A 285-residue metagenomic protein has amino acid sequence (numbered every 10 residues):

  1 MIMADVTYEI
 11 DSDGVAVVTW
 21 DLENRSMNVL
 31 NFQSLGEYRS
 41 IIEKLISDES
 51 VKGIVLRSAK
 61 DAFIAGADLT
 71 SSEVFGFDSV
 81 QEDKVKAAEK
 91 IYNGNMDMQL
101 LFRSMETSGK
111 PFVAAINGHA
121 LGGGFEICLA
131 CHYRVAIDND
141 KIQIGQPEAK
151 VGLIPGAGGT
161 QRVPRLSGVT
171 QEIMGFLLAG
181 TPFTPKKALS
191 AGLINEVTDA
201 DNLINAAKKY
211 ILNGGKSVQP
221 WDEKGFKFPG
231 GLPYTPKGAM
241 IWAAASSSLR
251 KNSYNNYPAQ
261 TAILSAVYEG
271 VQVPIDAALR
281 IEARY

Functional and structural regions predicted by a protein language model:
M1-R57: Conserved CoA-thioester-binding segment of acyl-CoA-metabolizing enzymes
I2-D21, L129-A130, Q171-Y285: Amphipathic alpha-helical segments at domain termini/boundaries
W20-N24, G76, E148, V267: Short, histidine-centered active-site or binding-site loop motifs used for metal coordination, general acid-base
M27-S34, D83-G94, L203: Residue-level preference for long, well-ordered alpha-helices that form the structural scaffold of enzyme catalytic
S58-L100, A120, K150-G152: Glycine- (often His-adjacent) and acidic-residue-rich active-site loop that binds/positions the CoA thioester
A88-N95, Q99-P220: Conserved catalytic cores of soluble enzyme domains, especially glycine-rich substrate-binding beta-alpha loops
